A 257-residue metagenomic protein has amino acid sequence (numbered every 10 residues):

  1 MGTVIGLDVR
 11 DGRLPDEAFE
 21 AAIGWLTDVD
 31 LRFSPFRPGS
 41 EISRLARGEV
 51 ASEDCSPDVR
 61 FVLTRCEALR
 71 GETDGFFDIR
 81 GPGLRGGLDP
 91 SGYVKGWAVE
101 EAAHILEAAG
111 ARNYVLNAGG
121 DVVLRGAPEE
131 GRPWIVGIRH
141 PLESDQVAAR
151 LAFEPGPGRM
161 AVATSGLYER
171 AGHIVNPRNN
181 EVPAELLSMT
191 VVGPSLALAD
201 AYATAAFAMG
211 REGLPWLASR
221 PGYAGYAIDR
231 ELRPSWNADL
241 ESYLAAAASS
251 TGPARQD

Functional and structural regions predicted by a protein language model:
M1-D257: Mature catalytic core of soluble alpha/beta enzymes
